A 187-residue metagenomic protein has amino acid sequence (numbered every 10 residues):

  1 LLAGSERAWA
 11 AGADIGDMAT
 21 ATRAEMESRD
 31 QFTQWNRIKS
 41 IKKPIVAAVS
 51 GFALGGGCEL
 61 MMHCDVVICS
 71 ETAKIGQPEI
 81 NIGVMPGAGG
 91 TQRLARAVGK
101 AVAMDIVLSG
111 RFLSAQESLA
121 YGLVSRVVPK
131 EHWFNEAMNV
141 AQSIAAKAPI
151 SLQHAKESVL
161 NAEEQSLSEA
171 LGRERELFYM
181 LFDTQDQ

Functional and structural regions predicted by a protein language model:
L1-A3, N135: Conserved CoA-thioester-binding segment of acyl-CoA-metabolizing enzymes
G4-S40, A53, G83, S166: Glycine- (often His-adjacent) and acidic-residue-rich active-site loop that binds/positions the CoA thioester
S28, F134, L152, S168-L171: Short, structured helix-loop boundary elements
Q31-W35, A141, V159, L171-E174 (+2 more regions): Hydrophobic alpha-helical core bundles mediating ligand binding, dimerization, or RNAP-core interactions
K39-L152, E176-Y179, T184: Crotonase-fold acyl-CoA enzyme core
R111, S158-V159: Glycine-rich beta-alpha junction loops
